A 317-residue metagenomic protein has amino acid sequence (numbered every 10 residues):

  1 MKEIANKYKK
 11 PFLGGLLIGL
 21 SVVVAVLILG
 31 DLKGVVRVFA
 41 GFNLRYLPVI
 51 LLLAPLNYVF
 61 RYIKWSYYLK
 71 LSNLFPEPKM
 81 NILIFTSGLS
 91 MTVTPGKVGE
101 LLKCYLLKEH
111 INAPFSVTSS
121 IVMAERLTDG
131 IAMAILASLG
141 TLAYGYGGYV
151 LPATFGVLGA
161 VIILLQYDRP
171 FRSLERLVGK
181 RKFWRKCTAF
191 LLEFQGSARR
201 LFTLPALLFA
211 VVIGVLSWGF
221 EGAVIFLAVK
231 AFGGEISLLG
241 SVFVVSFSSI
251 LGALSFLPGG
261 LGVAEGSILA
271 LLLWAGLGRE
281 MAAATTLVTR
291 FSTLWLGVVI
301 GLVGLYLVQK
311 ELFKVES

Functional and structural regions predicted by a protein language model:
M1-T86, A143-A253, T286, F291-S317: Predominantly cytoplasmic-facing regulatory/coupling regions of multi-pass membrane proteins
R61, G99, I131-L139, F155-V157: Membrane-embedded alpha-helical core segments of multi-pass
P78-N81, L101, A113-A124, G278-V288: Membrane-interface alpha-helices at helix entry/exit sites of multi-pass transporters
I82-N112: Extended non-transmembrane interhelical loops and adjacent amphipathic helices of multipass membrane proteins
S87-G96, V245-E265: Transmembrane alpha-helix interface/packing and boundary motifs in multi-pass membrane proteins, characterized by
S90-P95, S119-T141, L287-V299: Membrane-embedded alpha-helical segments of transport systems, primarily multispan ion/solute transporters
L107-F115, V244, S248, G266-A284: Interfacial segments of multi-pass membrane proteins
